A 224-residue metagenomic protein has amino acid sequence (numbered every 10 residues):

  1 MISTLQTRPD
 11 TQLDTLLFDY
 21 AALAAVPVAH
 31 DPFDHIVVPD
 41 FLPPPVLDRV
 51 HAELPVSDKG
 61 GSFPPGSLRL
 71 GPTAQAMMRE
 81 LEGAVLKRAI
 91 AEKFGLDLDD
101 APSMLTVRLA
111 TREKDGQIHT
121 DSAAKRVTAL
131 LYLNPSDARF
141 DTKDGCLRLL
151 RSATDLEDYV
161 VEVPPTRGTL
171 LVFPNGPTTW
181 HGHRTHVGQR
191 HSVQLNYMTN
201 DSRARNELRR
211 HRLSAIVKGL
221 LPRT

Functional and structural regions predicted by a protein language model:
M1-I2, S57-F63, A110, D121-R126: Short N-terminal signal/transit or membrane-insertion segments and the immediately adjacent low-complexity/disordered
I2-T7, D14, R203-T224: Membrane-proximal basic amphipathic "stem/tether" segments
T4-P9, L13-F94: Non-heme Fe(II)/2-oxoglutarate
D19-L23, K59-F63, P102, V163 (+3 more regions): N-proximal short alpha-helices
L70-Q75, T111, S214-G219: Amphipathic alpha-helical surface "interface" segments used for docking/oligomerization or membrane association within
R79, R88-H211: Catalytic core of non-heme Fe(II) oxygenases with the double-stranded beta-helix
